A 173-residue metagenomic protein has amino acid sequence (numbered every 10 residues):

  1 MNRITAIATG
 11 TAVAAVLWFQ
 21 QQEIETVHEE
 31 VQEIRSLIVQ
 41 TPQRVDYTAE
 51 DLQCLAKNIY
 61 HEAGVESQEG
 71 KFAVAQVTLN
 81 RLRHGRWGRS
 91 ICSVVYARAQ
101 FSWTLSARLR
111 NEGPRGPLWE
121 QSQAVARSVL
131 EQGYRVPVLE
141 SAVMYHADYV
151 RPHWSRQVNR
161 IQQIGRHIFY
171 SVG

Functional and structural regions predicted by a protein language model:
N2, E25-G173: Bacterial extracytoplasmic/cell-wall-associated proteins, especially those involved in peptidoglycan
R3-Q21: Hydrophobic membrane-insertion alpha-helices, especially the h-region of bacterial N-terminal signal peptides
